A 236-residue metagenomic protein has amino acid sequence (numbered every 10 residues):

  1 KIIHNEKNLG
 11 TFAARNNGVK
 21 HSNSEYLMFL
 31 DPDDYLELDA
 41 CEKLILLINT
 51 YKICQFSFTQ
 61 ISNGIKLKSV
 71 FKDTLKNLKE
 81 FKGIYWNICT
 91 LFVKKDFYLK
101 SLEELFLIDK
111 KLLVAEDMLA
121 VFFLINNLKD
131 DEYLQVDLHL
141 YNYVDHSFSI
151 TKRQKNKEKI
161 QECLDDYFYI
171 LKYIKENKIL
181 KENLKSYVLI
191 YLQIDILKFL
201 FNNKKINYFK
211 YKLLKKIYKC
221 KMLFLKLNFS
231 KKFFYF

Functional and structural regions predicted by a protein language model:
H4-S22: Glycine-rich, basic loop-to-helix element that forms the pyrophosphate-binding segment of sugar-nucleotide handling
S24, T50-C54, D130-D131: Short, high-confidence coil segments that cap the C-terminus of an alpha-helix and link into the following beta-strand
L27: Short aromatic/hydrophobic "clamp" motif used to bind/position activated sugar donors
D31-Y35: The conserved acidic donor/metal-binding loop of glycosyltransferases
E37-K110: Flexible acidic/His/Gly-enriched loops in nucleotide-sugar-dependent glycosyltransferase catalytic domains
N77-N156: Conserved nucleotide-sugar donor-binding catalytic segment
C163-S186: C-terminal, non-catalytic tails of nucleotide-sugar-dependent glycosyltransferases
L197-F236: Membrane-interface aromatic/basic loop that binds lipid-linked glycans or pyrophosphate carriers, typified by
